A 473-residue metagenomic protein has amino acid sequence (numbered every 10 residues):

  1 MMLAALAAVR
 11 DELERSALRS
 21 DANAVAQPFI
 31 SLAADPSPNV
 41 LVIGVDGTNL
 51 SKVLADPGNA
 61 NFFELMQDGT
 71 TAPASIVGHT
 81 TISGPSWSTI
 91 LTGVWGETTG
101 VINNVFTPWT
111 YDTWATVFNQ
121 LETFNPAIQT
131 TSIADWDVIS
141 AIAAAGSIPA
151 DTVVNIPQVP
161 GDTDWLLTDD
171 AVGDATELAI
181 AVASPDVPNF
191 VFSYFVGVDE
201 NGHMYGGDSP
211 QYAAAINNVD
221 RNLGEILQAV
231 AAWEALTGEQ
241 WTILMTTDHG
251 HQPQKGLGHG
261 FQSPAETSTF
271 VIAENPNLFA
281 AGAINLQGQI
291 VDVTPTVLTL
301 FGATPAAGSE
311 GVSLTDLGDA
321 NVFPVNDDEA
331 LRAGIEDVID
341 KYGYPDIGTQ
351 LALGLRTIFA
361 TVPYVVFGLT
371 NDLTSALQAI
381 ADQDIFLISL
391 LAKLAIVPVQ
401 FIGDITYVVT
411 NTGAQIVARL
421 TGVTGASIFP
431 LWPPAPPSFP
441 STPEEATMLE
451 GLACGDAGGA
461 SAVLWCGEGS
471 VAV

Functional and structural regions predicted by a protein language model:
M1-P38, V322-V473: Composition-driven, intrinsically disordered low-complexity tracts enriched in small residues
L41-V42, N61, N218-G260, V297: Metal-dependent active-site segment of extracytoplasmic phospho-/sulfohydrolases and closely related
S51-S86, V94: Short, structured active-site-proximal loop/turn typified by the sulfatase FGly-forming signature C/S-X-P-X-R
H79, T107-W114, A213-N217, F279-P295 (+2 more regions): A short beta-strand-to-alpha-helix junction
W87-G93, G260-A303: Substrate-binding rim/cap in mid-to-C-terminal beta-strand-loop elements of soluble/periplasmic
A141-I156, T176-E225: Active-site His/acidic residue clusters
I243-P276, D327-L331, V473: Histidine-centered active-site microenvironments of extracellular/periplasmic hydrolases and transferases
A303-G334: Polar, surface-exposed loop/tail segments that function as active-site lids or cofactor/substrate-recognition elements
